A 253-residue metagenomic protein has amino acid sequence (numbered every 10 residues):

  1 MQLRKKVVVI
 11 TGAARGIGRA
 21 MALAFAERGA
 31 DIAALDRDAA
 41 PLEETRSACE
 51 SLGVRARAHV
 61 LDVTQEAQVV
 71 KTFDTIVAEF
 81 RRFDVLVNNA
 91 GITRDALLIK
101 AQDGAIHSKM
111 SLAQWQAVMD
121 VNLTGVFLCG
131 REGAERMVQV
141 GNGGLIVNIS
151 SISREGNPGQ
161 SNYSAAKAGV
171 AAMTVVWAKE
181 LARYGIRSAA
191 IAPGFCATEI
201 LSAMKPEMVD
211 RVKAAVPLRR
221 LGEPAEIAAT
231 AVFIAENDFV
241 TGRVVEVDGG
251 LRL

Functional and structural regions predicted by a protein language model:
Q2, R220-V247, R252: C-terminal substrate-recognition "lid" of short-chain dehydrogenase/reductases
L3-A33: Canonical Rossmann dinucleotide-binding motif of NAD(H)/NADP(H)-dependent dehydrogenases/reductases, specifically
A39-A40, V60-T72, L112, E226: The beta1-alpha1 cofactor-binding region of Rossmann-like NAD(H)/NADP(H)-dependent oxidoreductases
L97-Q116, V212: Substrate-binding pocket helix/loop in short-chain dehydrogenase/reductase
S108-Q114, V147-G169, T174-R183: Catalytic loop of short-chain dehydrogenase/reductase
G130-R131, V175: A short, exposed helix-loop element centered on a Lys and neighboring polar residues
A182-R187, V240-G242: Short, small/polar-rich loop/turn modules that mediate ligand/substrate recognition or access, typified
